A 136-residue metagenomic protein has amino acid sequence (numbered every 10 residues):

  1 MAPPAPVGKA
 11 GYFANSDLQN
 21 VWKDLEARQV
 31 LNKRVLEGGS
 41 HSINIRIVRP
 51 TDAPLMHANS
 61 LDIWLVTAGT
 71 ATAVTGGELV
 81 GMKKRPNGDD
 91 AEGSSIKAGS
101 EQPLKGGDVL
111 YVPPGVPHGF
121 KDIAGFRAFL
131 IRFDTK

Functional and structural regions predicted by a protein language model:
M1-N59: A short, N-terminal "cap"/entry segment at the start of jelly-roll beta-barrel domains of the cupin/DSBH fold
T51, S60-L61, A68, G115 (+1 more regions): A generic structural motif
A53-P54, G99-S100, G119: Short, flexible, glycine/charge-rich loop motifs used to bind or transfer phosphoryl groups or to couple energy/partner
L55, D62-L65, E101-Q102, L110: His/acidic/aromatic-lined binding-pocket segments of jelly-roll/cupin-type domains and related regulatory beta-sandwich
T70-A73: Short beta-strand segments in beta-sandwich/barrel cores
T75-G76, D122: Short glycine-/acidic-enriched loop or helix-start segments at secondary-structure transitions that form or flank
E78, M82-P114: Short acidic-glycine-tyrosine-enriched beta hairpin
P103-D108, P114-T135: Ligand-binding loop in jelly-roll beta-barrel domains
